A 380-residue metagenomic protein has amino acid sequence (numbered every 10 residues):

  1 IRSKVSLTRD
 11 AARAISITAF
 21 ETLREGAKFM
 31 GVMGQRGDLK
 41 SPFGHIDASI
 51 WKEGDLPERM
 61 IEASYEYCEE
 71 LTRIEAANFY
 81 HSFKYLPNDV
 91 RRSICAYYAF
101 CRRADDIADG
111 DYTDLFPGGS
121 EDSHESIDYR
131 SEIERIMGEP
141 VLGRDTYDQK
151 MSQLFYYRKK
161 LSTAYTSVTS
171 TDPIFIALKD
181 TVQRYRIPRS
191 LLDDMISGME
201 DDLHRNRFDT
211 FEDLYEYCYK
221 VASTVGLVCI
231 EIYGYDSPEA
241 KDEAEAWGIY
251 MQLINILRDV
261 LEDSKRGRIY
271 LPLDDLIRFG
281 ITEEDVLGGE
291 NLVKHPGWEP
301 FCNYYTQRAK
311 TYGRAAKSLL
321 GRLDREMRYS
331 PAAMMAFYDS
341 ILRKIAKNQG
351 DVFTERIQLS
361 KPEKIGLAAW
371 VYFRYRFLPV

Functional and structural regions predicted by a protein language model:
I1-M251, L257, L261-V380: Catalytic cores of Mg2+-dependent Asp-rich isoprenoid enzymes
